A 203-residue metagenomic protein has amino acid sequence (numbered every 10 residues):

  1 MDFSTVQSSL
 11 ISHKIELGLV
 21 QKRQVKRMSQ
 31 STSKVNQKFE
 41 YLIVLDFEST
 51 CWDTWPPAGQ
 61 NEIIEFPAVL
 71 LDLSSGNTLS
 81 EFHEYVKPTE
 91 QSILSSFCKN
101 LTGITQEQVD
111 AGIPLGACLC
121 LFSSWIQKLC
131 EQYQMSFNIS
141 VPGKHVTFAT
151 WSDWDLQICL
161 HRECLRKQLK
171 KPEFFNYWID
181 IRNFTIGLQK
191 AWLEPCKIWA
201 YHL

Functional and structural regions predicted by a protein language model:
M1-F47, W52-D53: N-terminal accessory regions of nucleic-acid-interacting proteins
R27, A117, G143: Short, conserved clusters of charged catalytic residues that mark active-site and nucleotide-handling motifs
S33-E40, Q60-I64, L70-T102, S123-L203: Metal-dependent phosphoesterase core characteristic of DEDDh/y 3'-5' exonuclease domains
P56-A58: Short glycine-biased active-site loop of nucleotidyltransferases that positions the nucleotide triphosphate and helps
I104-V109: Short glycine/proline- and acidic residue-enriched helix-loop micro-motifs that form flexible lids or anion-recognition
L115-A117, K128: Core catalytic alpha/beta fold that binds nucleotide/phospho-ligands
